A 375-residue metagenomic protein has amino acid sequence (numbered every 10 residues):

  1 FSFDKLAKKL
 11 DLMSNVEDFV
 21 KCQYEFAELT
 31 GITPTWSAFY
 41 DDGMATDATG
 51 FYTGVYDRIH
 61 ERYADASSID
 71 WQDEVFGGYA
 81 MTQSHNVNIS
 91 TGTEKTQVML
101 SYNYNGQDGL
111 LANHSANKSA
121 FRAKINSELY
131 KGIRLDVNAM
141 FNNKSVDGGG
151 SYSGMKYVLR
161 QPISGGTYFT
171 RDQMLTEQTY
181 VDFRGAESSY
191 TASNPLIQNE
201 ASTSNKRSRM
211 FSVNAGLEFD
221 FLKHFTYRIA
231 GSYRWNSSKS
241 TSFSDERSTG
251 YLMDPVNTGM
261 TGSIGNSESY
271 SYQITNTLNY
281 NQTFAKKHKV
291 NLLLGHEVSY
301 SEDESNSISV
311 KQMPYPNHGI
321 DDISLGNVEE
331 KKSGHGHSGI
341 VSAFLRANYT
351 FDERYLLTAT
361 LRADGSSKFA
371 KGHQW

Functional and structural regions predicted by a protein language model:
F1-S68, G109-A116, A120-S212, R228-A230 (+2 more regions): Surface-exposed loop/interface segments of Gram-negative outer-membrane beta-barrel transport/assembly proteins
V75-A80, I89-T93: Outer-membrane beta-barrel initiation region
T82, N86, G106-Q107, A343 (+1 more regions): Conserved interaction-surface patches within small, structured recognition/assembly domains
T82, T93-E94, Y130-G132, D220-L222 (+2 more regions): Outer-membrane beta-barrel channels and translocator barrels
N86-S90, S101, K124, N214-G216 (+4 more regions): Outer-membrane beta-barrel architecture
Y102-D108, L357-F369: Transmembrane beta-strand segments that form the barrel wall of outer-membrane beta-barrel proteins
F121-A123, I229, I274-N276, V341-A347 (+3 more regions): Extended, hydrophobic alpha-helical segments in both membrane/secreted and soluble proteins
